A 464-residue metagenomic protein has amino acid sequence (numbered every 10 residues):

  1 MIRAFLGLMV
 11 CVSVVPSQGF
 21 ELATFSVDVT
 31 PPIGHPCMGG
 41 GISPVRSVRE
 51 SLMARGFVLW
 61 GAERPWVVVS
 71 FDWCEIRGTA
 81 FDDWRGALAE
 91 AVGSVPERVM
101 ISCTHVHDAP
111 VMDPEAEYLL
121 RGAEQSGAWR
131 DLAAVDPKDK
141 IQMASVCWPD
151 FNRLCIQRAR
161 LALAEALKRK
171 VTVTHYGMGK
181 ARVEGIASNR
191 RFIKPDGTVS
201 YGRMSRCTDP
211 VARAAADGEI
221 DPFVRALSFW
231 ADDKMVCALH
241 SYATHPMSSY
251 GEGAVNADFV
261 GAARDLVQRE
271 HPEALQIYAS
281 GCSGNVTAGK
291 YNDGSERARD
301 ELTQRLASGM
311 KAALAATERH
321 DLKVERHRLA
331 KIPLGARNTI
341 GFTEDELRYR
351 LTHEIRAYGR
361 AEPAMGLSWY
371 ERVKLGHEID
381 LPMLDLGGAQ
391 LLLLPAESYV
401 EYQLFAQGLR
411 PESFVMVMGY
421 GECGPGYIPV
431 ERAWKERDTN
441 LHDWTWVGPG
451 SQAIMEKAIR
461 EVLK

Functional and structural regions predicted by a protein language model:
M1-L8: Sec-dependent signal peptide recognition, specifically the positively charged N-region followed immediately by
L8-S17: Hydrophobic h-region of N-terminal signal peptides that target proteins for export in Gram-negative bacteria
Q18-A274, A279-V286, Y291-E301, L314 (+1 more regions): Conserved beta-alpha junction segments in alpha/beta enzyme cores
R305-S308, A312, A316: Hydrophobic structural segments
